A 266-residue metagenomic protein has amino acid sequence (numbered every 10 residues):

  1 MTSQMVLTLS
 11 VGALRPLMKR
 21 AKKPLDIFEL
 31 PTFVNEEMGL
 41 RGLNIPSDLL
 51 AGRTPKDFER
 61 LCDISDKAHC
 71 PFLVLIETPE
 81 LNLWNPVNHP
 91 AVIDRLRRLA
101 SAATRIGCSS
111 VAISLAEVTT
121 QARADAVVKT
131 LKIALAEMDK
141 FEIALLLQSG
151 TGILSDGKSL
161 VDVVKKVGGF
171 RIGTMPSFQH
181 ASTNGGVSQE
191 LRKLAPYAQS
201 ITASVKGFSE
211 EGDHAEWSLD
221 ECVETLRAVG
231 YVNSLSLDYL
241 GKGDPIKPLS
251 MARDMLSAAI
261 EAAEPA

Functional and structural regions predicted by a protein language model:
M1-R105, G169, S250-A266: N-terminal pre-domain/capping segments
V6-L7, R15, E36, G42-L43 (+1 more regions): Acidic/histidine-rich catalytic cores of soluble enzymes
K23, I45-D57, E80-P90, E117-D125 (+4 more regions): Acidic-and-aromatic substrate-binding clefts and catalytic sites of carbohydrate-active enzymes
G39-L40, C70, C108, A198 (+1 more regions): A structural motif
S65, A215-Y239: P-loop/Walker A phosphate-binding loop and immediately adjacent motor/lid segment at beta-alpha junctions
N88-S110, D125-A126, T130-M138: An active-site-proximal structural segment forming one wall of the substrate-binding cleft that immediately precedes
A103-A122, F141, L145-G150: Active-site groove signature of glycoside hydrolases
